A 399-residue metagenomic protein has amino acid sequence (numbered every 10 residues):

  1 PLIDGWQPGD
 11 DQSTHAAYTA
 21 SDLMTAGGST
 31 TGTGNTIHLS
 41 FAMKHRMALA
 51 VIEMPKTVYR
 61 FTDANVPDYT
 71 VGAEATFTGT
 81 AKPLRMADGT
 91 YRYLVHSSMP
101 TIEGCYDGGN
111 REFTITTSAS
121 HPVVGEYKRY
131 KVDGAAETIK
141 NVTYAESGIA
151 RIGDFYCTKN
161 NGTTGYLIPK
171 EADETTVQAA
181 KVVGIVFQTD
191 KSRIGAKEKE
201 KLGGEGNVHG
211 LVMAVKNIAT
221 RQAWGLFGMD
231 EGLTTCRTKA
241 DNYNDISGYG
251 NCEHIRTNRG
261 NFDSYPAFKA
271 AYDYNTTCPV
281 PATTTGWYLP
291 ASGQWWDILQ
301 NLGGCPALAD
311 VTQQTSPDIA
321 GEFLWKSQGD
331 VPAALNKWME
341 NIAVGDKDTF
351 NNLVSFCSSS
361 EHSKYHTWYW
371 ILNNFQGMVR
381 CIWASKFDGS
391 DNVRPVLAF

Functional and structural regions predicted by a protein language model:
P1, R60-G134: Tryptophan-paired
P1-L49, M54-T57, V132: Short, low-hydrophobicity acidic/polar segments
I3-Q7, P100-G108, S120-T283, K386-F399: Short, compositionally biased
R46-A48, P290, W296-D297: Outer/extracellular conduits and scaffolds centered on Gram-negative outer-membrane beta-barrels
V51-E53, V212-A214, Y288, F356-S358 (+1 more regions): Residues within well-ordered beta-strands of beta-sheet-rich folds
E112-S118, R256-N258, F375-K386: Active-site rim elements
G210, T283-W287, G293, L353: Loop/turn elements at helix/coil->beta-strand transitions in domains of secreted/extracellular proteins
G293-F399: C-terminal, surface-exposed recognition/capping segments
